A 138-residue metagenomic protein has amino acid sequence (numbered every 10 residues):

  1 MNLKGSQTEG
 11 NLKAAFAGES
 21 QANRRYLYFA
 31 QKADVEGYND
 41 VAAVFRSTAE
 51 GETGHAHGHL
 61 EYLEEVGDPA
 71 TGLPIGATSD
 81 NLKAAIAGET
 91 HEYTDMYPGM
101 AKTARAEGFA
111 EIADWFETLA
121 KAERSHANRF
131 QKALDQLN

Functional and structural regions predicted by a protein language model:
M1-N138: Non-heme di-metal
